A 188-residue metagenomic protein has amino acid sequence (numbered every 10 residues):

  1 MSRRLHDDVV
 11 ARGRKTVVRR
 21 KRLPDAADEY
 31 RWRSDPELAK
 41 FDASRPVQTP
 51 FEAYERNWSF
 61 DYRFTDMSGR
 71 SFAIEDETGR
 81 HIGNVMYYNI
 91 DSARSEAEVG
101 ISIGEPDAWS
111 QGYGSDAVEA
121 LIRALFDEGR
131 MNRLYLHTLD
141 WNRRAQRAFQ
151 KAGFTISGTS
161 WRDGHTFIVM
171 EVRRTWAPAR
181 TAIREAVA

Functional and structural regions predicted by a protein language model:
M1-A26, S34-D35, S71, E75-A188: Acyl-donor (CoA/ACP) binding surface of acyl/acetyltransferases
R4-H6, W58-Y62: Short, P/G- and charge-enriched loop/turn segments at secondary-structure junctions
R33, D42, Y62-T65: Hydrophobic residues in alpha-helical segments
E37-S59: Conserved GNAT-fold acetyl-CoA-binding loop/helix
F60-A73: A short helix-loop-beta-strand connector motif used in the catalytic cores of GNAT acetyltransferases and, in some
